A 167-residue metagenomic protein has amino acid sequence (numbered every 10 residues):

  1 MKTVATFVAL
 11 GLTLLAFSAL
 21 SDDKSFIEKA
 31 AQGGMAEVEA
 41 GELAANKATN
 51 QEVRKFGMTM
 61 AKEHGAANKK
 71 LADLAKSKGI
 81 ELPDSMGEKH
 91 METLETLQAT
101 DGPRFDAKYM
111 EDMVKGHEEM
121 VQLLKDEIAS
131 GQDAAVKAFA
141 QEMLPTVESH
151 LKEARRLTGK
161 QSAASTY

Functional and structural regions predicted by a protein language model:
K2-Y167: His/Met- and acidic-residue-enriched segments that coordinate or traffic transition-metal cofactors and support
